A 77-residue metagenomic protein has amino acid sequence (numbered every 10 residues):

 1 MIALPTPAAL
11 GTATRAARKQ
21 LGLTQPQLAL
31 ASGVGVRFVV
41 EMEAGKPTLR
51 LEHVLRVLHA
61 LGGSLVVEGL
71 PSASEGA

Functional and structural regions predicted by a protein language model:
M1-A9: A detector for short, charged/polar N-terminal pre-domain segments
A3-L4, R15, E43-A44: A generic secondary-structure micro-motif detector that highlights 1-2 residue hydrophobic/ambivalent hotspots embedded
T12-Q27, A31: Short basic helix-loop element that most often maps to the first helix and adjoining turn of HTH DNA-binding modules
Q25, E41-E43, E68: Acidic-residue sensor for enzyme active/binding pockets
G33-P47: Recognition helix of helix-turn-helix/homeodomain-like DNA-binding domains that insert into the DNA major groove
E52-E68: DNA major-groove recognition helix of helix-turn-helix/homeodomain DNA-binding modules
S72-A77: Helix-turn-helix/homeodomain-like alpha-helical modules used for DNA recognition and transcription-factor dimerization
